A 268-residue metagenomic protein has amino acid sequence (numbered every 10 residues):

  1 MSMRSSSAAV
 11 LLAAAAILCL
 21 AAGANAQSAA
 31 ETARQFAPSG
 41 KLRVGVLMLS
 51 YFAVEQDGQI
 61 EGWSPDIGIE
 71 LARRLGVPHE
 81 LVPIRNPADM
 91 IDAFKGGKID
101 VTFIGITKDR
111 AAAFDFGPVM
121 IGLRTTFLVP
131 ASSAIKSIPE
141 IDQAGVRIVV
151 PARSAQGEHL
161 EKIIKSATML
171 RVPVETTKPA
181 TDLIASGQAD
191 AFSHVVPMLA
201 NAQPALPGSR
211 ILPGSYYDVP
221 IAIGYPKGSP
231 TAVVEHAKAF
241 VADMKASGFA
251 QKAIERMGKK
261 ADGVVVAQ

Functional and structural regions predicted by a protein language model:
Q27, G62-R74, S132, P139-R147 (+2 more regions): Extended ligand-binding regions for polar small-molecule ligands
Q27-G105, P173, H236, M244-S247 (+1 more regions): Extracytoplasmic small-molecule ligand-binding "clamshell" domains of the periplasmic binding protein/Venus flytrap
Q27-S28, A155-E175, G208-L212, A242-Q268: Ligand-binding clefts/hinges and TM-proximal coupling segments of bilobed small-molecule sensing domains
L42-R43, V77-P78, K95-I104, G145-R147 (+2 more regions): Alpha-to-beta junction loops
R43, M48-Y51, G58-R74, T126-E175 (+1 more regions): Bilobed "Venus flytrap"/periplasmic-binding protein-like clamshell domains and structurally analogous long
M48, I121-V129, V196, A200-A242 (+1 more regions): Periplasmic-binding protein-like
I69, R73, P78-D142, R210-S215: Acidic, polar ligand-binding/catalytic clefts
A88, G105-A113, H159-K162, A185-Y217: A ligand-binding cleft/hinge motif common to bilobed small-molecule-binding domains
